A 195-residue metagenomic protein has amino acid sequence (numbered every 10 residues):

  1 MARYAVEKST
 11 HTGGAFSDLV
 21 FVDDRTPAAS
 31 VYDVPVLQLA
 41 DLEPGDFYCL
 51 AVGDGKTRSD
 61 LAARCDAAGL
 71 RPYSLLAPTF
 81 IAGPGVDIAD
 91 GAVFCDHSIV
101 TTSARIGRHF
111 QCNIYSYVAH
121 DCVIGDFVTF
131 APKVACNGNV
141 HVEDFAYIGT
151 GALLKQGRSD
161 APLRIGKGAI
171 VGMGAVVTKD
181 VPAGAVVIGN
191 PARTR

Functional and structural regions predicted by a protein language model:
M1-G55: A solvent-exposed beta-alpha-beta segment
A2-E7, D60-R64, I106, P182-A183: Short amphipathic alpha-helical segments
L50, R58-L75: Glycine/small-residue-rich loop that forms an oxyanion/phosphate-binding "nest" at active or ligand-binding sites
K56-T57, D87: Short alpha-helical
S74, F80, V86, D90-S98 (+11 more regions): A structural motif detector for beta-strand N-caps
Q156-R164: Intrinsically disordered, low-complexity Ser/Thr- and acidic-rich flexible linkers and loops, especially at boundaries
T178-D180: Solenoidal tandem-repeat scaffolds enriched in leucines and small polar residues
G184-V187, P191-R195: Conserved beta-strand-loop-alpha-helix hinge in the C-terminal portion of ABC ATPase nucleotide-binding domains
